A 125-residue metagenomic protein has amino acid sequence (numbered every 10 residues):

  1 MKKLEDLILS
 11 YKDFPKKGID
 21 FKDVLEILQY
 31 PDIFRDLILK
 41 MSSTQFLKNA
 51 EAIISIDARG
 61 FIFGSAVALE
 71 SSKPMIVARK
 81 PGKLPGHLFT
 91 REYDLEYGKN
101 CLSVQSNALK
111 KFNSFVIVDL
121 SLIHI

Functional and structural regions predicted by a protein language model:
M1-A50, F112: Active-site-facing substrate-recognition patch
G18, I53, M75: Residue-level signature of catalytic and energy-coupling elements of molecular machines, predominantly ATP/GTP-dependent
A50-D57: Short glycine-rich phosphate-binding loop at a beta-alpha junction
S55, I117-V118: Generic enzyme active-site microenvironment
A58-G60, P81-G82: Short glycine-rich anion-binding loops that position phosphate/pyrophosphate groups of nucleotides and phosphorylated
I62-S71: Short Gly/Thr/Asp-enriched flexible loops that form oxyanion-binding sites at enzyme active sites
P74-V116: Short, glycine/charge-rich flexible loops or terminal/linker lids adjacent to PRPP-binding catalytic cores
I123-I125: Conserved small/polar residues in nucleotide/adenosyl-binding loops
